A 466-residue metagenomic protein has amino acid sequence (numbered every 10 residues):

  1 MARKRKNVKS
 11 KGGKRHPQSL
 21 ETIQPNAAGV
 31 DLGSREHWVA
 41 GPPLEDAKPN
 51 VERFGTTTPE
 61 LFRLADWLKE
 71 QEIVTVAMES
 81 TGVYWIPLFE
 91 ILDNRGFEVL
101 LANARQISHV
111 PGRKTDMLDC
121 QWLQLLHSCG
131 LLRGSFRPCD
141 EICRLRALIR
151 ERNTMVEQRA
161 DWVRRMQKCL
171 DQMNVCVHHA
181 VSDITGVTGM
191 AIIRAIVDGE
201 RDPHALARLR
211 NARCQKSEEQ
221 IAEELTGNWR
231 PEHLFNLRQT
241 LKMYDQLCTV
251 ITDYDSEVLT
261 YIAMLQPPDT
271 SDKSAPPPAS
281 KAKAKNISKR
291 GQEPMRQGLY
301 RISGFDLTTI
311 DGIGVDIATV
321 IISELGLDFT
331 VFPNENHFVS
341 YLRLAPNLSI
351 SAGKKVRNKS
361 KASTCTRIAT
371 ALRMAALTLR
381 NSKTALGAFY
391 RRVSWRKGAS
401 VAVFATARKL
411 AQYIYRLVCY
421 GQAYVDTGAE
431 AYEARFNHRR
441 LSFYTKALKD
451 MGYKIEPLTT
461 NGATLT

Functional and structural regions predicted by a protein language model:
M1-T466: A detector of single, family-specific signature residues that are central to catalytic or substrate-handling motifs
